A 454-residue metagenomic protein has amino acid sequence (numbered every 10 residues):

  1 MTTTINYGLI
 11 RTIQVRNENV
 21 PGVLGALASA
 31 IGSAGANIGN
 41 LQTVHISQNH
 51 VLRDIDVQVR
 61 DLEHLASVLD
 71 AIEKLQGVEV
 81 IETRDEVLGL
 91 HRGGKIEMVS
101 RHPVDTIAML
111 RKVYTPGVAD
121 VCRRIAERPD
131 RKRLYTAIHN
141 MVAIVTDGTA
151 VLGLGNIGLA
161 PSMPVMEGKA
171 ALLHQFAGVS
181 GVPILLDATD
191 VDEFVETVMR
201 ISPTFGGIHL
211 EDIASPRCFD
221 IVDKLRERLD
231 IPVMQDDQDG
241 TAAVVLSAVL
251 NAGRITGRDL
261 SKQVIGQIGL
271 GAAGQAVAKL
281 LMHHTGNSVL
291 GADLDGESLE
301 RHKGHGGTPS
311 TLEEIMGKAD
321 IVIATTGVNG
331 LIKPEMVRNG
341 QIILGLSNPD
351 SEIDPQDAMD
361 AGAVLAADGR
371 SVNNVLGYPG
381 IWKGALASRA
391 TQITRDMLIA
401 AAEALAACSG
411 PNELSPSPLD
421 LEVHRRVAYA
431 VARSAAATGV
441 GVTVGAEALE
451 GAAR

Functional and structural regions predicted by a protein language model:
M1-R92: A conserved regulatory-domain signal marking ACT and ACT-like small-molecule sensing domains and adjacent regulatory
G8, V104-I107, T146-N156, A171-P183 (+6 more regions): Gly-rich Lys/Arg/Thr-decorated short loops/hinges at beta-loop-alpha junctions or inter-strand turns that position
V23-L24, T136, L152-L154, F194 (+7 more regions): Short glycine/serine/threonine-rich phosphate/pyrophosphate-binding segments that cradle anionic phosphate groups
S100-R133: An N-cap/entry alpha-helix motif that binds or orients negatively charged groups
V145-T146, G153-L154, A160-P164, V191-G240: Phosphate/diphosphate ligand-binding glycine-rich loop within oxidoreductases
L152, L159-A177, L229, Q235 (+1 more regions): Glycine-rich phosphate/diphosphate-binding loop of Rossmann-like nucleotide-binding domains
P232, D236, S347, E352-G445 (+1 more regions): Adenosine-phosphate binding glycine-rich loop
K303-A366: Rossmann-like adenosine-cofactor binding region
